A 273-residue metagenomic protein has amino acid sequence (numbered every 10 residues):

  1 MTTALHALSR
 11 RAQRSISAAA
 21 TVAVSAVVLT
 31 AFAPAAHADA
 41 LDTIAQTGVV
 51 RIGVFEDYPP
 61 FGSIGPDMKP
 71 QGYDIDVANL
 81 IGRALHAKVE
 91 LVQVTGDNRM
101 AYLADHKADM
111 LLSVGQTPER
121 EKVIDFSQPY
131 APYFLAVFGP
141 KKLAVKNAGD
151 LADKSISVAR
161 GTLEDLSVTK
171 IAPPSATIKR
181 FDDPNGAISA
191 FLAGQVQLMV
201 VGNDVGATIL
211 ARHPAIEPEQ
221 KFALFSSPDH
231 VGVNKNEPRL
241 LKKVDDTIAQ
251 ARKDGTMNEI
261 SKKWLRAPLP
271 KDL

Functional and structural regions predicted by a protein language model:
F32-A38: Sec/Tat signal peptide C-region and signal peptidase I cleavage site
A38-V114, D254: Extracytoplasmic small-molecule ligand-binding "clamshell" domains of the periplasmic binding protein/Venus flytrap
D39-A40, L163-F181, P218-Q220, A249-L273: Ligand-binding clefts/hinges and TM-proximal coupling segments of bilobed small-molecule sensing domains
S63-P66, A78-A87, S127, A148 (+4 more regions): Ligand-binding cleft/hinge of the Venus flytrap
E90-A101, K179-S189, A193, F225-S227: Short helix-initiation/N-cap motifs at beta->coil->alpha
N98-A101, V114-V123, S167-K170, L192 (+1 more regions): A ligand-binding cleft/hinge motif common to bilobed small-molecule-binding domains
A131-G139, A207-A249, A267-L273: Periplasmic-binding protein-like
G139-I156: Flexible hinge/capping segments at coil-to-helix
